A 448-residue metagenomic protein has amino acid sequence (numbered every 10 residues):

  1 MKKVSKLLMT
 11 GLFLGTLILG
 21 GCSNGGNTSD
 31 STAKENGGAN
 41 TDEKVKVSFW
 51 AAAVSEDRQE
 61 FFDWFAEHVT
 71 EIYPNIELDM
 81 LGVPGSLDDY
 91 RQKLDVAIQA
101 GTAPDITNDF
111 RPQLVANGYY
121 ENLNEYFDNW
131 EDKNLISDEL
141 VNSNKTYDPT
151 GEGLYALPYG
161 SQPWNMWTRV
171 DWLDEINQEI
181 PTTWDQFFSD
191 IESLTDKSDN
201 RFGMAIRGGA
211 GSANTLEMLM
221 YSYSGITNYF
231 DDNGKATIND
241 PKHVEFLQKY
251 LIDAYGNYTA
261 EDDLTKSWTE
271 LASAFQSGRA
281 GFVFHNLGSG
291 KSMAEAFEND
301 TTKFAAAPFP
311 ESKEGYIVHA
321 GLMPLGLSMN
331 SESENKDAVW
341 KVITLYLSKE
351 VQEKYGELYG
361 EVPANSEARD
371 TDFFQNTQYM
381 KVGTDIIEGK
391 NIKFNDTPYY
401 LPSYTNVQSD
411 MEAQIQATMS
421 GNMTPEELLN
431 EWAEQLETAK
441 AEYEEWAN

Functional and structural regions predicted by a protein language model:
M1-S48, E71, N430, E434-N448: Short, low-complexity disordered leader/linker segments with a strong preference for bacterial N-terminal type II
E67-I72, E77, E152-G153, E175-I176 (+5 more regions): Extracytoplasmic/periplasmic substrate-recognition and gating elements
H68-E139, D174-T182, A274, G278-F282 (+2 more regions): Extracytoplasmic "Venus flytrap"/periplasmic binding protein-like
P74, I136-D148, F304-P308, E357-D410 (+2 more regions): Long, aromatic- and glycine/proline-rich binding clefts that accommodate carbohydrate-like moieties
F110-N165, E179, F188, T215 (+4 more regions): Hinge/lid segment of periplasmic solute-binding proteins
N124-E139, E179, I206-G208, G225-F246 (+5 more regions): Short, solvent-exposed loop/beta-turn-alpha elements that line the ligand-binding surface or hinge of extracytoplasmic
Y147-Y159, W164, Q186-A236, H243 (+1 more regions): Extracytoplasmic/periplasmic solute-binding protein
I191-S193, N233-L264, F309: Glycine-centered hinge/linker elements that transmit conformational signals in sensory and ligand-binding systems
